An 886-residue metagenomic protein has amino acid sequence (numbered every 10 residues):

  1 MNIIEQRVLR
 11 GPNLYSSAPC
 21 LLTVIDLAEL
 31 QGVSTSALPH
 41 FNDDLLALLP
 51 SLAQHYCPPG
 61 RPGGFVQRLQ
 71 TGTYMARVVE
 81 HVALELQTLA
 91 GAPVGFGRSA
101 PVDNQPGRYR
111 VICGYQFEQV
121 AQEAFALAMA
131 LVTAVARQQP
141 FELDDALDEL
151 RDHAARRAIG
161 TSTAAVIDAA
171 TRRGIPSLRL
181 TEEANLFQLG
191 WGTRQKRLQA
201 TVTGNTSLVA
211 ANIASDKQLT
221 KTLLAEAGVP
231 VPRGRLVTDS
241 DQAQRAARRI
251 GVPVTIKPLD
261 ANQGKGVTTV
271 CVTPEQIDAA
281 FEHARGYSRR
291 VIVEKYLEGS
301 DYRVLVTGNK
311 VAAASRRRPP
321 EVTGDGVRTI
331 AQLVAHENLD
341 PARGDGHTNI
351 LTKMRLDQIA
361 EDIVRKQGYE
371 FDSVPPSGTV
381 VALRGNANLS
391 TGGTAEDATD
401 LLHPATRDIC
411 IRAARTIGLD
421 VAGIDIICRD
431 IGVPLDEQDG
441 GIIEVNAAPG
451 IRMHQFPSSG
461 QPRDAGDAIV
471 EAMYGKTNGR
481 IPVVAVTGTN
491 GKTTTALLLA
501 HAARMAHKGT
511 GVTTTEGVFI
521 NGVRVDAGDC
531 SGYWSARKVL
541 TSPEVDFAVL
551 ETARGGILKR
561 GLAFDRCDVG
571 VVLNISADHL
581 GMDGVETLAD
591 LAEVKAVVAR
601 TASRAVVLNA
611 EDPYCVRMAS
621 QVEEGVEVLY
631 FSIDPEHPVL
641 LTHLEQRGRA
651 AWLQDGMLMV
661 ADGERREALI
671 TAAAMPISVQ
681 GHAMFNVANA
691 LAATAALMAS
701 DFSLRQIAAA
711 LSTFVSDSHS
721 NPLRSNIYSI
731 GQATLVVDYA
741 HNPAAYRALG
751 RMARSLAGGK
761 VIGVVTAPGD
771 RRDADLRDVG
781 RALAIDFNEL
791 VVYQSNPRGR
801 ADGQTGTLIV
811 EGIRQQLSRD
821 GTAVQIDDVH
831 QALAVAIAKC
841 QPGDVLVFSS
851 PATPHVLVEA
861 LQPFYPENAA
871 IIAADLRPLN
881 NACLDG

Functional and structural regions predicted by a protein language model:
M1-A169, K310-A313, R318-Q332, I359 (+2 more regions): ATP-dependent carboxylate activation and anion-phosphoryl transfer catalytic cores that bind Mg-ATP to form
I3-Q67, V484, L497, G584 (+2 more regions): ATP-dependent carboxylate-amine ligase
Q31, P39, L45, T171 (+2 more regions): Active-site nucleotide/adenylate-binding loops and adjacent lid/helix of ATP-dependent enzymes
P106-R108, I112-R249, N262, V847: Conserved N-proximal alpha/beta basic substrate-recognition cap immediately N-terminal to, or forming the N-lobe
A170, D425, T513, E551 (+6 more regions): Residue-level signal for inorganic ion chemistry
K476-V518: Walker A (P-loop) phosphate-binding motif
R524-V639, A674-V679, P743, R747: Flexible active-site lid/hinge loop adjacent to a nucleotide/diphosphate and Mg2+-phosphate binding pocket
V585-A592, G625-R747: Adenine nucleotide phosphate-binding catalytic loops in nucleotide-utilizing enzymes
